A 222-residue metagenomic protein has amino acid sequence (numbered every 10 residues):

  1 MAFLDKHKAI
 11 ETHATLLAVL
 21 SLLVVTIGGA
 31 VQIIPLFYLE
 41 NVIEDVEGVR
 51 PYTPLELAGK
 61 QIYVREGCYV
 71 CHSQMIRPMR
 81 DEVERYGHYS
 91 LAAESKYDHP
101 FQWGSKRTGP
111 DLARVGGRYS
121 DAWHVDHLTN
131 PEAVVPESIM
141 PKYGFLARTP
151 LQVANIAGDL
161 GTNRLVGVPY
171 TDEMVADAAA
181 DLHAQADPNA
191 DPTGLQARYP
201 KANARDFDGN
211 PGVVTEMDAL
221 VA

Functional and structural regions predicted by a protein language model:
M1-K8, D81-H88, E94: Long, low-complexity, intrinsically disordered N-terminal extensions of eukaryotic proteins, enriched
M1-Y52, D187-R198: Post-cleavage N-terminal segment of exported redox proteins
L17-T26, E84-M217: Electron-transfer interface patches adjacent to heme c in soluble/periplasmic c-type cytochromes and di-/multiheme
G28-L36, S73-M75, R80-R85, I139-M140 (+1 more regions): Short, solvent-exposed loop/turn and secondary-structure capping segments
P35-V49, P54-A58, S73, H88-Q102: Sequence context of c-type cytochrome heme-c attachment sites
E40-V64, I76-M79, V83, T108 (+1 more regions): Electrostatic cytochrome c docking/interface patches
G59, R65-Q74, H124, L220: The canonical Cys-X-X-Cys-His
C68, Q74-I76, G117, F145: An acidic- and aromatic-residue-enriched active-site/binding cleft used to recognize and process polar
